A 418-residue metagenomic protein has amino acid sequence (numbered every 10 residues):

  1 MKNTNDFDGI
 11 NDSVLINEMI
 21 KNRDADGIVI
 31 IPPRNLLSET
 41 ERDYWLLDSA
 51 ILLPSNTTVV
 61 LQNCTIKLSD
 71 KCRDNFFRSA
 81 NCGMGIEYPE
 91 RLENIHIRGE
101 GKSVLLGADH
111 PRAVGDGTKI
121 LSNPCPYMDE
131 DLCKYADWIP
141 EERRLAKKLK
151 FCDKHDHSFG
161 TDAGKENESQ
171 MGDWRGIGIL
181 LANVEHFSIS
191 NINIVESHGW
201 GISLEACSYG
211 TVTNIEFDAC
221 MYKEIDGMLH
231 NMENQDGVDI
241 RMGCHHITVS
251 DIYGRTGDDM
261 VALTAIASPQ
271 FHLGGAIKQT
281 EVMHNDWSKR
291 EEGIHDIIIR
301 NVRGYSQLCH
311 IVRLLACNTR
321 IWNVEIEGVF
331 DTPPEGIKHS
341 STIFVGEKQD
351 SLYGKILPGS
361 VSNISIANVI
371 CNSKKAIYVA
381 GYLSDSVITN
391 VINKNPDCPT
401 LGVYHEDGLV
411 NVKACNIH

Functional and structural regions predicted by a protein language model:
M1-H418: Extracellular/periplasmic carbohydrate-active domains that bind, remodel, or depolymerize complex polysaccharides
